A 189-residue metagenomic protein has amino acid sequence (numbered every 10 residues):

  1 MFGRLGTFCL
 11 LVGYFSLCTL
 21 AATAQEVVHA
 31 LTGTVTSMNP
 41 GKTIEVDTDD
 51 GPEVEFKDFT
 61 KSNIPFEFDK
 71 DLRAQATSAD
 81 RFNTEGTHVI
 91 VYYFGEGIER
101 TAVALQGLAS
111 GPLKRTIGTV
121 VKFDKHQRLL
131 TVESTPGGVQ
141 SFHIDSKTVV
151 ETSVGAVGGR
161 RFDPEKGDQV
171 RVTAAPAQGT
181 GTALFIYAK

Functional and structural regions predicted by a protein language model:
F2-G6, G13-F59, F66-D145, T152-K189: Short, flexible, surface-exposed loop segments at domain boundaries
